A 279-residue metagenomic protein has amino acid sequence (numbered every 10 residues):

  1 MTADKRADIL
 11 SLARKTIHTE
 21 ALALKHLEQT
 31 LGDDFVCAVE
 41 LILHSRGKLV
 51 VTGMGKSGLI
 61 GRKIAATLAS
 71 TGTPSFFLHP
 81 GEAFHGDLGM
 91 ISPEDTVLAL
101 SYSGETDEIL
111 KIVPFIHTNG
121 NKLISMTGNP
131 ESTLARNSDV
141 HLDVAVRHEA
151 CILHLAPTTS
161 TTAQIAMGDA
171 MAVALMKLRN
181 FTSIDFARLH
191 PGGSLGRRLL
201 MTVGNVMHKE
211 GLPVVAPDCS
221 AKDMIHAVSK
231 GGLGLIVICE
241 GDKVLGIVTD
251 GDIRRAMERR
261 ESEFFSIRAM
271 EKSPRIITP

Functional and structural regions predicted by a protein language model:
T2, D8-H44: An N-terminal, well-structured beta->alpha segment
E20, G53, L98, M171 (+4 more regions): Terminal peptide-recognition signature
D34-A38, A83-D87, D223-M224: Short acidic active-site motifs
G47-M54, G58-A166, A170-L175: Glycine-rich phosphate-binding loops that contact phosphosugars or nucleotide phosphates
T182, A187-G211, V244-P279: Tandem CBS (Bateman) regulatory domains
V215-G232, M257, I277-P279: The conserved cystathionine-beta-synthase
